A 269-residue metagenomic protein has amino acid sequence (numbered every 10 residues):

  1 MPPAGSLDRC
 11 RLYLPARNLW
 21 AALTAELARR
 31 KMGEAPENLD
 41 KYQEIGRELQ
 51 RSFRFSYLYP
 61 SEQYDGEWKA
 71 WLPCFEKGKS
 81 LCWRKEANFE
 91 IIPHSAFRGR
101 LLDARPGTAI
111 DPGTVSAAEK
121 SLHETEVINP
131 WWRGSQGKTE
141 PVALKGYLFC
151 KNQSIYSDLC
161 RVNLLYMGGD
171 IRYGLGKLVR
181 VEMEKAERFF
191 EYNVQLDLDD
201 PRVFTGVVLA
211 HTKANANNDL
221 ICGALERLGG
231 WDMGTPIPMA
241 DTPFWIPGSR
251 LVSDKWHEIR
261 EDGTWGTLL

Functional and structural regions predicted by a protein language model:
M1-L269: Conserved active-site/ligand-binding neighborhood in enzyme cores
